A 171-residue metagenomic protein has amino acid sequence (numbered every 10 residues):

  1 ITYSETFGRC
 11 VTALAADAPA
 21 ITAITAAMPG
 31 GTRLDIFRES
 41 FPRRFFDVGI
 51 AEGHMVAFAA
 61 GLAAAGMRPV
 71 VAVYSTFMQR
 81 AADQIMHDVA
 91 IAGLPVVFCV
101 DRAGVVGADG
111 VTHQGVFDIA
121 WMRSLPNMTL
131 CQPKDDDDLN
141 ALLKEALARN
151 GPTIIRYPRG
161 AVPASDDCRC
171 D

Functional and structural regions predicted by a protein language model:
I1-I154, A161-P163, C170: Thiamine diphosphate
